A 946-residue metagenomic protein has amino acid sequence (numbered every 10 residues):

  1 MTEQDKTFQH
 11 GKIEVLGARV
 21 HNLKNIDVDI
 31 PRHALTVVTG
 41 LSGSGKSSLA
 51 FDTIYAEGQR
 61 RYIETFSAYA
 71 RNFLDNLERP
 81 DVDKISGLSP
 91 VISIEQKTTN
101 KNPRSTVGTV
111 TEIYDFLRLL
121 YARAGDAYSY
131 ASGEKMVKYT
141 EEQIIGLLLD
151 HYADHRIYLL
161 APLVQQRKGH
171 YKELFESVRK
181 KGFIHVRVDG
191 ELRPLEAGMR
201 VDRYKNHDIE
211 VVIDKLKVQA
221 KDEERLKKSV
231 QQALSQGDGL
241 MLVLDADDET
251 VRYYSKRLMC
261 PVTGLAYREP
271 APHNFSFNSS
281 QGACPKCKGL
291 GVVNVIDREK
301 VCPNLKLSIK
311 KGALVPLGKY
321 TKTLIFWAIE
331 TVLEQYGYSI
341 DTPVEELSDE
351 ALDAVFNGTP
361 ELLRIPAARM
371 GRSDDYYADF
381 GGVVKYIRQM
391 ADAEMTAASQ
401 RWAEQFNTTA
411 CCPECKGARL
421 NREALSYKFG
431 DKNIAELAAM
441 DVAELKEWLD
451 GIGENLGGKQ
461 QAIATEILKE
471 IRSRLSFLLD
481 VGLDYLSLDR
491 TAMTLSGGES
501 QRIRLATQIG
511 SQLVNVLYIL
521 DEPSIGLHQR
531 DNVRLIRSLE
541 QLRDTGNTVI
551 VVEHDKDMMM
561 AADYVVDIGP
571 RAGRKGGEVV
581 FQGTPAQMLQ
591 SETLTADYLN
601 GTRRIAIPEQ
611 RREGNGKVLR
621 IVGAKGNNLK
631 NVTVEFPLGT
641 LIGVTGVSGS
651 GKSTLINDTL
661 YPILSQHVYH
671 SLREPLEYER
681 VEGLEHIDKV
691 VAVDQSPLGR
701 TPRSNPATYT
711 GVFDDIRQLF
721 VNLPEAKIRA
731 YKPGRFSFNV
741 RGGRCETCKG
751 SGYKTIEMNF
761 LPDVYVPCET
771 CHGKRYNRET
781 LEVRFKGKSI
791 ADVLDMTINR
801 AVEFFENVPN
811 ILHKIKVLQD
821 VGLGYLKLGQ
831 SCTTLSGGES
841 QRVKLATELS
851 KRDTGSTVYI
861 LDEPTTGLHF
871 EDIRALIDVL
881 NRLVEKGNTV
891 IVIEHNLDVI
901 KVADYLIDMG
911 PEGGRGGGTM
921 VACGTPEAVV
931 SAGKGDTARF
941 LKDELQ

Functional and structural regions predicted by a protein language model:
M1-Q946: Conserved phosphate-binding elements of NTP-dependent enzyme cores
